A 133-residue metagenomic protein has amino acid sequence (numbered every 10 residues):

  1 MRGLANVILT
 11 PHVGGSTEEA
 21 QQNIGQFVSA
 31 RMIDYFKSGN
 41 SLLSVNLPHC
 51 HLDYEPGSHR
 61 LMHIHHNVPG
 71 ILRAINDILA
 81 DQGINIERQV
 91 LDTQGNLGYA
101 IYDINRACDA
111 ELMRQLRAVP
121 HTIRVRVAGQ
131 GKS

Functional and structural regions predicted by a protein language model:
M1-D53, Y99, G129: Rossmann-like dinucleotide-binding domain for NAD(H)/NADP(H)
L42-S133: A conserved regulatory-domain signal marking ACT and ACT-like small-molecule sensing domains and adjacent regulatory
